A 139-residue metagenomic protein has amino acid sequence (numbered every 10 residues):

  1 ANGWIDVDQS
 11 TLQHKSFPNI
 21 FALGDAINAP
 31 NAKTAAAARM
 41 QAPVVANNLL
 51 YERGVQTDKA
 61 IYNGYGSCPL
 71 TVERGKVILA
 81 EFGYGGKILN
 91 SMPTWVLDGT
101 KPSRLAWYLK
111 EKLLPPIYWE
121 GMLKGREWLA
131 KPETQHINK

Functional and structural regions predicted by a protein language model:
A1-M40, N47-Y51: FAD-site-proximal beta/loop scaffold in flavoenzymes
G3, G64-C68, S103: Glycine-centered flexibility motif
G3-F21, V72-M92: FAD-binding beta-loop-beta segment adjacent to the flavin cofactor pocket
Q9-F17, Y51-Q56, G99-S103, K112: Short C-terminal domain-edge/linker segments immediately following a structured domain
A38-G64, L70, Y118: Internal hydrophobic alpha-helix adjacent to the cofactor/substrate pocket in enzyme cavities
D58, N63-V72, K76-L79, Y108-L113: FAD cofactor-binding and catalytic pocket of flavoenzymes
L79-K139: C-terminal auxiliary extensions adjacent to catalytic cores
